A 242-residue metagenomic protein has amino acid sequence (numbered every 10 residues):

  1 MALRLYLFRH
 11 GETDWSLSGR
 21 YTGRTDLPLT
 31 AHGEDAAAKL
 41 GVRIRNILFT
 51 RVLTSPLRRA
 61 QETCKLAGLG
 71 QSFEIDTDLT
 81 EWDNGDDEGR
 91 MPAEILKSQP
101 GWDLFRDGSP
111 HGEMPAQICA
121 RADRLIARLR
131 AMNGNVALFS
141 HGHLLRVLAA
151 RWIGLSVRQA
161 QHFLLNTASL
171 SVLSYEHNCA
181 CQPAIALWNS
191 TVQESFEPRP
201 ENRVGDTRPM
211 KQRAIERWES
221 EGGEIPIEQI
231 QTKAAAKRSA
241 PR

Functional and structural regions predicted by a protein language model:
A2, W82-A93, R151-R242: Acidic, low-complexity terminal tails and accessory targeting/binding regions of phosphate-metabolizing enzymes
L5, N133-F139: Residue-level preference for the first positions of well-ordered beta-strands
L5-T63, P110-D123: Loop-to-helix element that buttresses phosphate recognition and phosphoryl-transfer chemistry
G11, G142, S190: Active-site metal-binding loops of divalent metal-dependent hydrolases
A38-D103, P241-R242: Phosphate-coordination/substrate-recognition cap region in phosphate-metabolizing enzymes
R45-L48, L129-G134: Glycine-rich phosphate-binding loop signature in dinucleotide/nucleotide-binding domains
L66, V147-R151: Active-site signature of alpha/beta-hydrolase-fold catalytic machinery across serine- and Asp/Cys-nucleophile hydrolases
K97-Q117, C181: Short glycine/proline- and acidic residue-enriched helix-loop micro-motifs that form flexible lids or anion-recognition
